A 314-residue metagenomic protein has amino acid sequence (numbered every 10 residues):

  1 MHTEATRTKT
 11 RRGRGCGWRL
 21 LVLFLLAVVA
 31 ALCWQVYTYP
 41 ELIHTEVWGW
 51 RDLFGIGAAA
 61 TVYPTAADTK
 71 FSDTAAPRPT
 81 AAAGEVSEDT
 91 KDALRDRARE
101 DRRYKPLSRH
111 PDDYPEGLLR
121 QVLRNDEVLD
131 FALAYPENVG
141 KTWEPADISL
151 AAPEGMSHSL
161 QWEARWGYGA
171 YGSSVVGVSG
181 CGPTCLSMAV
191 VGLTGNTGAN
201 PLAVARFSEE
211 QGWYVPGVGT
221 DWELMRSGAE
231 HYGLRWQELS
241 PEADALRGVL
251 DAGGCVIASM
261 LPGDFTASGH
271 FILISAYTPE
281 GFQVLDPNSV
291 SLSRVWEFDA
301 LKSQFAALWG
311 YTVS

Functional and structural regions predicted by a protein language model:
H2, R12-V22, A30-W213: Active-site-adjacent structural segments surrounding the nucleophilic cysteine of cysteine proteases and isopeptidases
H2-A5, C33-D52, Y63, D68-D73 (+4 more regions): Conserved active-site-adjacent core of cysteine acyl-enzyme catalytic domains
R7-R11: Interfaces that engage single-stranded nucleic acids at replication/repair/recombination sites
